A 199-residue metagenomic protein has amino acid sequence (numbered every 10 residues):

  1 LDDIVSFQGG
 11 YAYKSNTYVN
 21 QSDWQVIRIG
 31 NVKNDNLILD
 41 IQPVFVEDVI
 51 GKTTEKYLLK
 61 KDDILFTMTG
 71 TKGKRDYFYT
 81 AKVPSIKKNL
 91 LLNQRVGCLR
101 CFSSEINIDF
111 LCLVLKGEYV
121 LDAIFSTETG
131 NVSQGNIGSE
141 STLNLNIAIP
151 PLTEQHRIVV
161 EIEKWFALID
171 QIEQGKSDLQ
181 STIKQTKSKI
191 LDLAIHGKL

Functional and structural regions predicted by a protein language model:
L1-Y11, N144, A148, L152 (+5 more regions): Non-catalytic DNA-recognition/assembly elements of restriction-modification systems
D2-T17, G30-I64: Sequence-specific dsDNA recognition surfaces
S15, K88-G97, I106-D109, I124 (+1 more regions): A short glycine-rich beta-alpha junction/loop motif
R28, T54-K116, G138-S139: A short beta-sheet element
Q94, I172-E173: Interdomain boundary/hinge elements
